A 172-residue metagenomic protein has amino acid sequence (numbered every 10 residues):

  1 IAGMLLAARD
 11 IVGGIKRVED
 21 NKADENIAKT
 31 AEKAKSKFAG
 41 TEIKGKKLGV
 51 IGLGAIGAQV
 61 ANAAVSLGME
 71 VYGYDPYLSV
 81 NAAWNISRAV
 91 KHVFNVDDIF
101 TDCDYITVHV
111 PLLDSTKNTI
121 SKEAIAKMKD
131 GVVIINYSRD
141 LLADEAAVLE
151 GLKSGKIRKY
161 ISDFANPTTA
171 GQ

Functional and structural regions predicted by a protein language model:
I1-K47: Phosphate-binding beta-alpha-beta segment of Rossmann-like dinucleotide-binding domains, i.e., the NAD(P)
K46, L53-G54: Glycine-rich Rossmann-fold phosphate-binding loop(s) that bind the pyrophosphate of adenine dinucleotide cofactors
I51, Y74: The conserved SAM/SAH-binding core of class I Rossmann-like methyltransferase domains, concentrating on the hydrophobic
G57-A58: N-terminal Rossmann-fold NAD(P) dinucleotide-binding loop
A63-A64, M128: Aromatic pocket-lining residues of Rossmann-like dinucleotide-binding sites
S66-E70, R158: Conserved S-adenosyl-L-methionine
P76-G171: Rossmann-like adenosine-cofactor binding region
